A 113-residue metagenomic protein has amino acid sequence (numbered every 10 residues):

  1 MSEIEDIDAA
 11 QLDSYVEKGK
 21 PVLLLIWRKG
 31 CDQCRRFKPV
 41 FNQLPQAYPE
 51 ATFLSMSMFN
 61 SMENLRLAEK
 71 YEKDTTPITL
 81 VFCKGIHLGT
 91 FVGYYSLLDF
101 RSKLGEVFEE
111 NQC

Functional and structural regions predicted by a protein language model:
M1-S2, C113: N-terminal targeting signals for export/organelle localization
I4-D8, I26, P45, P49-L65: Thiol-based oxidoreductase modules, predominantly thioredoxin-like and allied folds used for disulfide exchange
S14-Y15, L67-K70, K103: CheY-like receiver
E17-K29: Short active-site neighborhood of thiol/selenol oxidoreductases, capturing the structured segment around
C31-C34, T79: The canonical Cys-X-X-Cys-His
Q33-A47: Typically the conserved alpha-helix immediately C-terminal to a functionally engaged Cys/Sec in thioredoxin-like
S61-T75, T79: Mid-chain, well-packed structural core segment of small domains
T75-C113: Non-catalytic, surface beta->alpha helical segment in thiol-disulfide oxidoreductase systems
